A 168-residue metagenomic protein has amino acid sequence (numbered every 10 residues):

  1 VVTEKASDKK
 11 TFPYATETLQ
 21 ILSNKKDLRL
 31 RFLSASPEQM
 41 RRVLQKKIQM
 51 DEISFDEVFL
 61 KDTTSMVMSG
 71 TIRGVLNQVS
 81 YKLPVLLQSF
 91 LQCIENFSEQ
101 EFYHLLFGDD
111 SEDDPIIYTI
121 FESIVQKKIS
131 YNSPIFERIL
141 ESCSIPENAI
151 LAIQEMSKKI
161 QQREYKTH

Functional and structural regions predicted by a protein language model:
V1-G74, E147-H168: Alpha-helical substrate-recognition element adjacent to the catalytic core
T18, V43-K47, V85, D113 (+1 more regions): Alpha-helical scaffold elements adjacent to nucleotide-binding pockets in ATP/GTP-utilizing enzyme cores
N24, Q45-S54, L91-S98, T119-K128: Short, surface-exposed basic-aromatic patches at helix termini and helix-loop junctions that form
S34, L76-V79, G108: Hydrophobic alpha-helical scaffolding
T71-E95, Y118: Von Willebrand factor
L86, Q92-S111, P115: Conserved Lys-Pro-Asp/Glu-containing loop-to-beta segment of HAD-superfamily phosphomonoesterases, centered on
S111-H168: Acidic, Mg2+-coordinating phosphoryl-transfer loop and its flanking beta/alpha structural elements, shared across
